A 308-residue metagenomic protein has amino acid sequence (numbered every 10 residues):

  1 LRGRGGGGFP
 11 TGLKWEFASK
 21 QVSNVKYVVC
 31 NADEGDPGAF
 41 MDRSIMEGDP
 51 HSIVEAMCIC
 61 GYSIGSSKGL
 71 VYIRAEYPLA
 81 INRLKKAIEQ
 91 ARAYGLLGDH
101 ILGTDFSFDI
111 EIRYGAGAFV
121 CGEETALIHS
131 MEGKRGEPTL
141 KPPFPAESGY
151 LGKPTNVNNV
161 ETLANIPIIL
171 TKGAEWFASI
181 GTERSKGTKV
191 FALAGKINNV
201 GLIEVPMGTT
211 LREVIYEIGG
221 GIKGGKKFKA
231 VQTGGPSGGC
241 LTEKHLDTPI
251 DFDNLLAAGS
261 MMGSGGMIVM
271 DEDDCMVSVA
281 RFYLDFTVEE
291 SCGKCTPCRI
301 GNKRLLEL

Functional and structural regions predicted by a protein language model:
L1-Q21, A178-S179, R184, A192 (+3 more regions): Accessory "access/gating" subregions that flank catalytic or transport cores
L1-R135, P143: Iron-sulfur-cluster electron-transfer modules
R2-P10, F119-C121, K229-S237, S260 (+1 more regions): Local cysteine-cluster metal-coordination motifs and their immediate loop/turn environment, predominantly Fe-S cluster
G6, S67-V71, G95-D109, W176-R184 (+2 more regions): Flexible, glycine/charged-enriched surface loops at secondary-structure junctions
K14, R74-Y77, T104-G117, E183 (+4 more regions): A glycine-rich phosphate-binding loop feature that marks nucleotide/adenosyl-phosphate handling sites
N24-K26, A32, M41-M46, K68-G69 (+4 more regions): Ferredoxin-type iron-sulfur electron-transfer modules in oxidoreductases and energy-metabolism complexes
A56-C60, G208-G224: Short amphipathic, charge-patterned alpha-helical segments
I81-M207, G219: Hydrophobic alpha-helical positions that pack around
